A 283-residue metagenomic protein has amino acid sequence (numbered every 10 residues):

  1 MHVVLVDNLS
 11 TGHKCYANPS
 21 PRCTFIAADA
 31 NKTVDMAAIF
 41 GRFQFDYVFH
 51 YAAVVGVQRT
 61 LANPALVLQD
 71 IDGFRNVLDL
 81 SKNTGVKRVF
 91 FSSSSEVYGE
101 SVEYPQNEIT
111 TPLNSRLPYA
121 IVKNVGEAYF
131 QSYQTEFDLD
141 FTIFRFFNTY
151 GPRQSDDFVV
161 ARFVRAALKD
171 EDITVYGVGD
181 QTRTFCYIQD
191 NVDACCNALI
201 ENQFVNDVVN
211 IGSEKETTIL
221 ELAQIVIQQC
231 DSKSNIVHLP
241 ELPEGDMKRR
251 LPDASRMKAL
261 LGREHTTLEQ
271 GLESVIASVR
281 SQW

Functional and structural regions predicted by a protein language model:
M1, L268-W283: Amphipathic terminal alpha-helices
M1-T149, S278: N-terminal Rossmann-like NAD(P)+-binding domain of SDR-like oxidoreductases, especially those catalyzing
H2, R22-T24, D140-T142, T174 (+3 more regions): Conserved beta-strand segments of alpha/beta enzyme cores
D35, N76-D79, F185, D190-D193 (+1 more regions): Conserved mid-core alpha-helix of short-chain dehydrogenase/reductase
N124, T149-R162, K169-E171, Y176-D180 (+4 more regions): Glycine/proline-rich active-site loop of Rossmann-fold NAD(P)-dependent oxidoreductases
V125, Y129, Y133, F163 (+2 more regions): Hydrophobic alpha-helix immediately C-terminal to the catalytic Tyr-X-X-X-Lys motif of short-chain
A167, C195-L199, A223-V226, L272-V279: Hydrophobic "lid"/C-terminal helical patch of Rossmann-like NAD(P)-dependent dehydrogenase/epimerase domains
I188, L220, L242-E264, Q270 (+1 more regions): Conserved C-terminal active-site "lid" loop/helix of NAD(P)H-dependent oxidoreductases that clamps the redox cofactor
